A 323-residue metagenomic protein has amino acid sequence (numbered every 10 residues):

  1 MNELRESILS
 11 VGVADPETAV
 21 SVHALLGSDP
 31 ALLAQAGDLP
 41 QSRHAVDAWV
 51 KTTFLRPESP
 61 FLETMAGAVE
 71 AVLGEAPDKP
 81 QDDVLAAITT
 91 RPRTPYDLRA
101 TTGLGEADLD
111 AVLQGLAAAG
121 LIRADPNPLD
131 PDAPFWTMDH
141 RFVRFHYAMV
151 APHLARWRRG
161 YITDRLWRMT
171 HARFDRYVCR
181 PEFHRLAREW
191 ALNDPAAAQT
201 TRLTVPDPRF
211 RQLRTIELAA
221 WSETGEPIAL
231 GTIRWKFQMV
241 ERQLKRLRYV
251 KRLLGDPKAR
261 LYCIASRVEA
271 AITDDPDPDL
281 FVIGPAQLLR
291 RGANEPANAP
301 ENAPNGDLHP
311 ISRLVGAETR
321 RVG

Functional and structural regions predicted by a protein language model:
M1-T64: Amphipathic alpha-helical "lid/sensor" segments that cap RecA-like P-loop NTPase cores
S7-V13, A24-L25, L32-L39, I88 (+3 more regions): Alpha-helix C-terminal capping segments
V13-A14, S28, L104, A197 (+1 more regions): Short, well-ordered coil loops that connect the C-terminus of an alpha-helix to the N-terminus of a beta-strand
D15, P77-D78, V240-Q243: A conditional alpha-helix N-cap/helix-loop micro-motif detector
P30, A118-A119, G225-E226: Coil-to-beta-strand transition motifs
V50-R211: Accessory nucleic acid-recognition modules appended to NTPase machines
D139-G323: A cross-kingdom feature that marks ATP-driven nucleic-acid transaction machinery
